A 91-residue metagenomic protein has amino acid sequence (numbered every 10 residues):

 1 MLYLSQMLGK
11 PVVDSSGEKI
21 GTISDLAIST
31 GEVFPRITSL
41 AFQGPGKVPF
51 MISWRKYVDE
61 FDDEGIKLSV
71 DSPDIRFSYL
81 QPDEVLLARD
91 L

Functional and structural regions predicted by a protein language model:
M1-L91: Peripheral interaction segments used for macromolecular assembly
